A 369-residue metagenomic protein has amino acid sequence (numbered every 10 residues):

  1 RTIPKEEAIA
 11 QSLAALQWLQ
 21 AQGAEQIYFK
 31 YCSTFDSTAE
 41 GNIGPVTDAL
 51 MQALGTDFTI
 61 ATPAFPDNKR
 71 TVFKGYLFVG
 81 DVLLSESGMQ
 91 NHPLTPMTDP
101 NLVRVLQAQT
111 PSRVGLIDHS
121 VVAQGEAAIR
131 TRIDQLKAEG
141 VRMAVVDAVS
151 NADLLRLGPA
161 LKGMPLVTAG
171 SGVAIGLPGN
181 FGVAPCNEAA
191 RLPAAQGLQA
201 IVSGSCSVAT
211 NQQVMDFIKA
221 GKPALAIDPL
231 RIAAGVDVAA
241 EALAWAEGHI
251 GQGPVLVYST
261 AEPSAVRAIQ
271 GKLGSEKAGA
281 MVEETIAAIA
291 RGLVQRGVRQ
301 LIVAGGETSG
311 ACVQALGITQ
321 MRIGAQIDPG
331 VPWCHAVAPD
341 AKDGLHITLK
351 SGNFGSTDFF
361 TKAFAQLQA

Functional and structural regions predicted by a protein language model:
R1-T2, E25-D36, D147, A200-I201 (+2 more regions): Short glycine-rich or small-residue beta-strand-to-loop segments that form or flank ligand, phosphate, metal/Fe-S
P4-L154, Q366-A369: Cap/lid and interdomain-hinge subdomains that line or gate substrate/regulatory clefts in soluble alpha/beta enzymes
A15-L16, L50-F58, V238-V255: Short amphipathic alpha-helices and their capping/turn segments at secondary-structure boundaries
I27-Y31, T59-P63, V114-H119, A144-A148 (+7 more regions): General beta-strand structural signal in soluble alpha/beta enzymes
A39-I43, R70-F78, A128-I129, L155-A160 (+5 more regions): Short acidic, glycine/serine/threonine-rich loops at helix termini
G80-L243: Conserved, well-structured core segments that form the ligand-binding/active-site neighborhood of functional domains
A246-G306: C-terminal structural cap/anchor segments
V298, E307-F359: Conserved, well-ordered active-site substructure
